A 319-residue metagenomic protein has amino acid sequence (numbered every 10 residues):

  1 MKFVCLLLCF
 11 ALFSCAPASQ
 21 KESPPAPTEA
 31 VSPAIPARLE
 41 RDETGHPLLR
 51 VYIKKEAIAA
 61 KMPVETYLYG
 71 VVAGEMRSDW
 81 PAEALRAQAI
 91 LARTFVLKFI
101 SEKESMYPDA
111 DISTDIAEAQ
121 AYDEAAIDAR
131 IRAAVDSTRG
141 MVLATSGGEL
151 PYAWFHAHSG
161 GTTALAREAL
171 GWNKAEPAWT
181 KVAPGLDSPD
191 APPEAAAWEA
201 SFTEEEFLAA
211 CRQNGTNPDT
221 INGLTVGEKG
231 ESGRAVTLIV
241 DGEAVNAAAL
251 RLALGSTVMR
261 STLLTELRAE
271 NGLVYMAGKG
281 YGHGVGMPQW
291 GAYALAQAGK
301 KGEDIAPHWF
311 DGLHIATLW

Functional and structural regions predicted by a protein language model:
M1-W319: Conserved, single-site charged/polar hotspot
